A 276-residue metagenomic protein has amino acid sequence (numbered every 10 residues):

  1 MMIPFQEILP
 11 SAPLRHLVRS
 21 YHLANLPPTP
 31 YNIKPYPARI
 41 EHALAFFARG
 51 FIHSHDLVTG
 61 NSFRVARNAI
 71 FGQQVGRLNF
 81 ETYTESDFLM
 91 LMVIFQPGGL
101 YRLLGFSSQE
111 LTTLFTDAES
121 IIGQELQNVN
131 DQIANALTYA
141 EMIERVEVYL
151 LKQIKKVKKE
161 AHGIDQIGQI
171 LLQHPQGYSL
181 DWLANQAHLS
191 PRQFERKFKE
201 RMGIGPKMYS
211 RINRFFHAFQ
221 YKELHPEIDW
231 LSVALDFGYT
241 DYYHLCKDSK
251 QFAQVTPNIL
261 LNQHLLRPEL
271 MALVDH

Functional and structural regions predicted by a protein language model:
M1-D165, L171-Q173, S179-D181, A187-P191 (+5 more regions): Alpha-helical bundle regulatory/interaction domains
Q166-Q169, R214-H217: Pre-recognition alpha-helix immediately N-terminal to the DNA-recognition helix within helix-turn-helix or winged-helix
Q193-M202, S210-N213: Catalytic DNA-binding helix-loop module of base-excision-repair DNA glycosylases/AP lyases
F198-I204, D248-L260: A secondary-structure capping/hinge motif
S210-R211, L260-N262: Short Lys/Arg-enriched helix C-cap and helix-to-coil transition segments that create basic nucleic-acid-contact patches
N213-F216, P226-I228: Hydrophobic, well-ordered secondary-structure segments that either form specific early membrane-associated helices used
